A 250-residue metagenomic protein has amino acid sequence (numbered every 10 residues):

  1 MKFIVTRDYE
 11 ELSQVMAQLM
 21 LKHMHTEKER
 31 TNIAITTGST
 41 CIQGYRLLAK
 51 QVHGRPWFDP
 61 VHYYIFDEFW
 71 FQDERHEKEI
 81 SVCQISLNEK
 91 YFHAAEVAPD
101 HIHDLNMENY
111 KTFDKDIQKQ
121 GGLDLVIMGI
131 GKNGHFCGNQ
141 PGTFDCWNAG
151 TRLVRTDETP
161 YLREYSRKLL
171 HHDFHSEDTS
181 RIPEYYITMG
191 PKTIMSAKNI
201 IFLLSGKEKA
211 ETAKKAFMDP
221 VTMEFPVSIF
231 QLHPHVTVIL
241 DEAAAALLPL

Functional and structural regions predicted by a protein language model:
M1-I33, I102: N-terminal glycine-/serine-/threonine-rich phosphate-binding loop
T26-G54: Glycine-rich N-terminal segment of FAD-binding domains in flavoprotein oxidoreductases, spanning the beta-loop-helix
A34-G38, I65, I127-I130, L203-S205 (+1 more regions): Short beta-strand segments
T40-G44, D116-T143: A glycine-rich beta-strand to alpha-helix segment that forms a phosphate/ribose-binding loop at ligand/cofactor sites
P56-I127: Ligand-binding beta-strand-loop-alpha-helix segment within the catalytic cores of soluble metabolic enzymes
D114-K115, F136-G142, W147-A149, T212-A216 (+1 more regions): A short secondary-structure junction signal
C137-M189: Class I SAM-dependent methyltransferase SAM-binding "motif I" and its flanking Rossmann-like core
T188-L250: ATP/nucleoside-binding phosphotransfer catalytic cores, i.e., glycine-rich phosphate-binding loops
